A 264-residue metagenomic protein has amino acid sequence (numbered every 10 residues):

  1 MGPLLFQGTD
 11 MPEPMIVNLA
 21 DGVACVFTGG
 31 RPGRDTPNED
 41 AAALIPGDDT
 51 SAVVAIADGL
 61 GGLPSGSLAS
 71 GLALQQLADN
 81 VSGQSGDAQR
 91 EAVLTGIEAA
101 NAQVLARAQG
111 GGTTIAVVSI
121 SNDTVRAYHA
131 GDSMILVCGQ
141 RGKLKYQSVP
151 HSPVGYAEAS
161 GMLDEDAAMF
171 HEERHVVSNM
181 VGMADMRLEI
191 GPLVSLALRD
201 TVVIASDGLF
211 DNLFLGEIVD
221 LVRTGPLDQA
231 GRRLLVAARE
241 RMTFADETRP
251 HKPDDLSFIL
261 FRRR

Functional and structural regions predicted by a protein language model:
M1-R264: PP2C/PPM-type serine/threonine phosphatase catalytic domain
